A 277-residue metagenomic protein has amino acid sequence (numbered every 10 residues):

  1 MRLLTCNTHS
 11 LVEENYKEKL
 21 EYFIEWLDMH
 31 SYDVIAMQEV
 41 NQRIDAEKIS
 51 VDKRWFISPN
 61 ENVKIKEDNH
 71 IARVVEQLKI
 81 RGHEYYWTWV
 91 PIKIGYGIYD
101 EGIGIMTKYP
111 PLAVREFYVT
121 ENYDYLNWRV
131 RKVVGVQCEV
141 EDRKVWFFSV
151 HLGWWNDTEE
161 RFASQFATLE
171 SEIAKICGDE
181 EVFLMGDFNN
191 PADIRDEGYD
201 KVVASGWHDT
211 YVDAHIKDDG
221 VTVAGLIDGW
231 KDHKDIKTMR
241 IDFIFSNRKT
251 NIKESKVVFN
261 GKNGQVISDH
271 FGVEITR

Functional and structural regions predicted by a protein language model:
M1-E13, R115-F117, K144-G153, H270: Active-site-proximal beta-strand elements of phosphoester/diester hydrolases
M1-G97: N-terminal, active-site-proximal structural segment of metallo-dependent hydrolase catalytic domains
M1-L4, I98-A113, W128-S149, T250 (+1 more regions): Beta-strand-turn-beta hairpins that frame and shape the catalytic cleft of phosphate-ester-processing enzymes
H9, V40-N41, K93, H151-G153 (+2 more regions): Catalytic metal-binding/acid-base residues of hydrolase active sites
I35-Q38, T88, F183-D187, D209-D213: Active-site neighborhood of phospho(di)ester-bond hydrolases with catalytic His/Asp-centered motifs
R73-R81, G97-V114, D232-I252, R277: Conserved beta strand-loop-helix elements of the APE1-like EEP
K132-F148, E160-R195: His/acidic metal-ligating clusters that form di-metal
A174-V182, N190-R277: Metal-dependent phosphoester-hydrolase catalytic domains
